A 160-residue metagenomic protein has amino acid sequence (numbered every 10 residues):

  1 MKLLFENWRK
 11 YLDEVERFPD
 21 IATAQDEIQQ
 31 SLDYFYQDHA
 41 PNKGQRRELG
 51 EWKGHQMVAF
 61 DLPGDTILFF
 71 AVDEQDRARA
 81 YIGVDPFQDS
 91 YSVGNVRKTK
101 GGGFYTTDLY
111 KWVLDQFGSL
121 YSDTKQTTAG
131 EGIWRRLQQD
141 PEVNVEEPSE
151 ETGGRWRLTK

Functional and structural regions predicted by a protein language model:
E6-G101, T107-K160: Non-catalytic substrate-recognition and accessory regions of acyl/acetyltransferase enzymes
